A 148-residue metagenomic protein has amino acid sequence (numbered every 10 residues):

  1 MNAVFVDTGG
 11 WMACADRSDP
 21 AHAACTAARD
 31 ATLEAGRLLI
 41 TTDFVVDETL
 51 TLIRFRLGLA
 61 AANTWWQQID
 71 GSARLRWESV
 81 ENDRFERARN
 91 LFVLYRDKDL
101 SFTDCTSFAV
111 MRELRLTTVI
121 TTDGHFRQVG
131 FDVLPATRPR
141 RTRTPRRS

Functional and structural regions predicted by a protein language model:
M1-T41, R54-Q68, P135-R147: Short, well-structured N-terminal submotif of metal-dependent ribonuclease cores
G10-W11, D47-L52, R87: A general alpha-helix detector
R29, V46, W66, D104-S107: Alpha-helical structural signal
A35-G36, S72-A73, V129: Structured helix-beta-strand junction loops
D43-F44, D104, D123-G124: Short secondary-structure boundary segments
L75-T118: Active-site neighborhoods of divalent-metal-dependent phosphate/nucleic-acid chemistry enzymes
F108, R112-S148: Acidic, PIN/NYN-like endoribonuclease modules and their adjacent C-terminal/linker elements
